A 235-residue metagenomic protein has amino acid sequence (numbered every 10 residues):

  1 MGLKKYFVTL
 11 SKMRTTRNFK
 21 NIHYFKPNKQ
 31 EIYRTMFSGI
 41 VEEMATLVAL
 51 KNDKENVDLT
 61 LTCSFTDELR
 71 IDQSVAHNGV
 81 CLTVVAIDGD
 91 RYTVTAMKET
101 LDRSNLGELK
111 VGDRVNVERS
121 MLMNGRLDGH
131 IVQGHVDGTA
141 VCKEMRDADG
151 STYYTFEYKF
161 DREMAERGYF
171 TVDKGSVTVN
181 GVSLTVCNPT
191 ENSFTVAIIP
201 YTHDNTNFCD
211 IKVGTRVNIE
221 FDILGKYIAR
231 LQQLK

Functional and structural regions predicted by a protein language model:
K4-Y6, K12-N21: Polybasic, lysine-rich low-complexity intrinsically disordered segments
T9, K20-T35: Short, Lys/Arg-enriched N-terminal segments with co-localized hydrophobic residues within the first ~10-30 amino acids
R14-T15, K26-K29, N188: Intrinsic-disorder/low-complexity coil detector
Y33-K235: Conserved loop->alpha-helix
